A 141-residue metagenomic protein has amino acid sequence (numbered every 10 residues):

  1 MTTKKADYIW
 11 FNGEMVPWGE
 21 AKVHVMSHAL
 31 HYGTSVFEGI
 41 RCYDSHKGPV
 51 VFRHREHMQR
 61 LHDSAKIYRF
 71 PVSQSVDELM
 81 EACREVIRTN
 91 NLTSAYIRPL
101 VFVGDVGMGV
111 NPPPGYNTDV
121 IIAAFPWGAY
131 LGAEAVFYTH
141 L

Functional and structural regions predicted by a protein language model:
M1-L141: Conserved alpha/beta cores of soluble small-molecule-handling proteins
